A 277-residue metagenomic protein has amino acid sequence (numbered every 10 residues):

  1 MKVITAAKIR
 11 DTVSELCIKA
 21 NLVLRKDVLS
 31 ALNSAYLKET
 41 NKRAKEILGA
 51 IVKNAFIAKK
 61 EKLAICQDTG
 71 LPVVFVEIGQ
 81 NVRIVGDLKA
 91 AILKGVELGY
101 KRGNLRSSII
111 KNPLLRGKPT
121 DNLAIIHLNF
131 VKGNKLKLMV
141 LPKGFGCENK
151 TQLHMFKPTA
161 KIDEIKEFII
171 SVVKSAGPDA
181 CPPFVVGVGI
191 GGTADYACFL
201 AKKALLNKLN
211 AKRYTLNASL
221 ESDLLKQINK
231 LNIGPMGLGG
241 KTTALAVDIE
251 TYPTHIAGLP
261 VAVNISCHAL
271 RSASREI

Functional and structural regions predicted by a protein language model:
M1-V188, T193-I277: Non-transmembrane, aqueous-exposed alpha-helical and coiled segments at domain scale
